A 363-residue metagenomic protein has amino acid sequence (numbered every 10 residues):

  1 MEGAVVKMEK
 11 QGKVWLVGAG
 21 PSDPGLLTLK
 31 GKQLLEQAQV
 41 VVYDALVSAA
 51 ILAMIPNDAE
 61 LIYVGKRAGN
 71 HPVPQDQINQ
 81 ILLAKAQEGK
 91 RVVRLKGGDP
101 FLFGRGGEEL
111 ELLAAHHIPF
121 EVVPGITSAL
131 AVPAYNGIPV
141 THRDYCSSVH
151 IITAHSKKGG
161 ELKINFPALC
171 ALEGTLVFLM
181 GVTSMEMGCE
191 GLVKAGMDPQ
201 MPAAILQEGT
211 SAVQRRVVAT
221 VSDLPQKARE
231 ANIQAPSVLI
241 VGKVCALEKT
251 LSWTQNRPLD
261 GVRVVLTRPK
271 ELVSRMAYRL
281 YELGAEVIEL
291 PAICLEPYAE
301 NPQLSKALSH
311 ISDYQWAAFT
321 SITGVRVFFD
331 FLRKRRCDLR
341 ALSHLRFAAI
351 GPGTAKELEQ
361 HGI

Functional and structural regions predicted by a protein language model:
E2, Q11-V14, Q77, Q87-V92 (+3 more regions): A contiguous loop/helix-start segment that scaffolds small-molecule binding in enzyme catalytic cores
E2-P24, L29-I126, A131, E230 (+5 more regions): Class I S-adenosyl-L-methionine
S22, P74-I78, S211-I363: Signature of uroporphyrinogen-III synthase
K32, E108-F120, N136-R143, K194-A195 (+1 more regions): A glycine- and small-aliphatic-rich helix-loop capping segment at beta-alpha/alpha-beta transitions that lines
A49-A50, A68-N70, T127-A131, S148-I151 (+5 more regions): Short gly/pro/ser/thr-enriched loop/turn and capping motifs at secondary-structure boundaries
I62-G65, P124, M201-T210, I288-I293: Beta-strand->loop->alpha-helix junctions that form or flank phosphate-binding loops in nucleotide-handling enzymes
G125, G181, G351: Short, conserved phosphate/pyrophosphate- and ester-handling motifs at nucleotide-, phospho-/glycolipid
P133, G137-H155, I363: Short, glycine-/small-residue-rich phosphate/pyrophosphate-handling segment
